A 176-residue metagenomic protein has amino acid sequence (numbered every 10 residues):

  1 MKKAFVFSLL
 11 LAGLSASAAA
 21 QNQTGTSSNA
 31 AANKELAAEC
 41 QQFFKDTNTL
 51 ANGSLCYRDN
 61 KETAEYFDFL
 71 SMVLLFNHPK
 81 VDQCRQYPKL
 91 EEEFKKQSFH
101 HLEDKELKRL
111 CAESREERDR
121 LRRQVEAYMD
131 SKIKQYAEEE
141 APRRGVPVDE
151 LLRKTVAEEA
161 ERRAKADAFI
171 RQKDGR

Functional and structural regions predicted by a protein language model:
A4-L14: Sec-dependent N-terminal signal peptides
L14, N33-K34, L50, N77-H78 (+1 more regions): Processing junctions and N-termini across compartments
A16-A20: Sec/Tat signal peptide C-region and signal peptidase I cleavage site
Q21-M72: Immediate post-signal-peptide N-terminus of mature secreted/exported proteins
D46-L55, T63-F67, L90-K95, L102 (+1 more regions): Extracellular/mature segments of secreted proteins
A51-T63, V81-C84, F99-H100, A141-V148: Charged, low-complexity interaction regions
H78, D82-R85, K89, K105-E116 (+3 more regions): Surface-exposed, polar/charged faces of alpha-helical domains in mature secreted/periplasmic/lumenal proteins
